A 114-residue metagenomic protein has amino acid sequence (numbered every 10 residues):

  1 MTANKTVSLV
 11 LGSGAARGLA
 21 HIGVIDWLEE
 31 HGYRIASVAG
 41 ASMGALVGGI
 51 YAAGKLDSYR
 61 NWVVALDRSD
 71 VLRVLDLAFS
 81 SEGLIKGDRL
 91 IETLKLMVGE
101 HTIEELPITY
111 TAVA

Functional and structural regions predicted by a protein language model:
M1-A41, G49-A114: Patatin-like phospholipase
